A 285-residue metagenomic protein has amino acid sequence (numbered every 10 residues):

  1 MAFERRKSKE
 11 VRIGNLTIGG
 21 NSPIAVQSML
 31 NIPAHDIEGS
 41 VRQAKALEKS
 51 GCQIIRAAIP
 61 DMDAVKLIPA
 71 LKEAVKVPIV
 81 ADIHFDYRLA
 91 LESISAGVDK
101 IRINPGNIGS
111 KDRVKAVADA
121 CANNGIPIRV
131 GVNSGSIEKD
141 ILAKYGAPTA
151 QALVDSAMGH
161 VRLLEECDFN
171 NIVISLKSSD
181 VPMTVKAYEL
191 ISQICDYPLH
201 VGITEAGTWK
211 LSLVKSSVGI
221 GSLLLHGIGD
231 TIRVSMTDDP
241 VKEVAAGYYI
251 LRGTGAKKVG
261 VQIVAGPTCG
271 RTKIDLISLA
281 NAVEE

Functional and structural regions predicted by a protein language model:
M1-M29, A122, E285: N-terminal amphipathic alpha-helix/helix-capping segment at the start of soluble metabolic enzymes
G20-G39, A58-P60, V77-F85, G106 (+2 more regions): Active-site mouth loops of central-metabolism enzymes
V26, L47, D82, V130 (+3 more regions): Conserved, mostly hydrophobic/aromatic
N31-I37, E48-A74, R102-S110, I172-V181: Glycine-rich, proline-tolerant flexible connector loops at the mouths of alpha/beta enzymes
G51, A74-V77, S95-I101, A122-G125 (+3 more regions): Glycine-enriched alpha-helix->loop->beta-strand junction motifs that scaffold or abut catalytic
D61-I83, A116-I128, Y188-L199, N281-E285: Alpha-helix-loop-beta-strand connector modules within alpha/beta enzyme cores
R88-R129: Hydrophobic or amphipathic alpha-helical targeting/insertion segments
N133, I141-E285: Catalytic alpha/beta core domains of metabolic enzymes, predominantly
